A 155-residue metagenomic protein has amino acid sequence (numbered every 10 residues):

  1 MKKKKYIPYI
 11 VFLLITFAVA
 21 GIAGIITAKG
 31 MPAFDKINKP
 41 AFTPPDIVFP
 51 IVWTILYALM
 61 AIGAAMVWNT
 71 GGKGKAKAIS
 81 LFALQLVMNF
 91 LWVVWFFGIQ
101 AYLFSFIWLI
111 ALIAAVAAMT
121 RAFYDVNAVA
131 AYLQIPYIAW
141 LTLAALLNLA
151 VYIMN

Functional and structural regions predicted by a protein language model:
M1-F12: N-terminal membrane topogenic signal
T16-P32: Alpha-helical transmembrane segments of multi-pass membrane proteins
A28-F42, M154: Membrane-interface helix termini and inter-helical loops of multi-pass transporters
P44-A58, Q100-L112: Membrane-interface loop-to-helix entry segments
G74-L81: Membrane-interfacial loop-to-transmembrane alpha-helix junctions, especially the N-terminal start
V94-F104, Y124-D125, V151-N155: Membrane-interface helix caps and helix-loop-helix hairpins in membrane proteins
R121-A139: Interfacial loop-to-transmembrane junctions
L133-Y152: Final/C-terminal transmembrane alpha-helix of multipass membrane proteins
